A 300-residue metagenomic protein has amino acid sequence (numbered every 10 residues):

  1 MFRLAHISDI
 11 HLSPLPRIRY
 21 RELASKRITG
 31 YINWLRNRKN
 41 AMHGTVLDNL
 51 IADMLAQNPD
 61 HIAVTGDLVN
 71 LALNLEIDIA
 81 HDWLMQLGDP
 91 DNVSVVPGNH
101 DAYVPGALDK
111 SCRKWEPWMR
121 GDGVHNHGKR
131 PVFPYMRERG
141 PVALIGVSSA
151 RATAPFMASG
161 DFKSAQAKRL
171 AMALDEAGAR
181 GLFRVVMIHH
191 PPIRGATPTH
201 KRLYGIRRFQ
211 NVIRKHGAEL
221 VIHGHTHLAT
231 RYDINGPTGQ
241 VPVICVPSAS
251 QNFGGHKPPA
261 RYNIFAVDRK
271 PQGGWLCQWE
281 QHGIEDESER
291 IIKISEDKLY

Functional and structural regions predicted by a protein language model:
M1-A5, Y135-G146, A179-F183, G236-P242 (+1 more regions): Beta-strand-turn-beta hairpins that frame and shape the catalytic cleft of phosphate-ester-processing enzymes
M1-I79: N-terminal active-site segment of His-dependent metallophosphoesterases
H6-S8, H61-G66, V93-N99, S148 (+3 more regions): Active-site neighborhood of phospho(di)ester-bond hydrolases with catalytic His/Asp-centered motifs
H11-P14, N70-L73, N99-A107, A152-F156 (+3 more regions): Active-site environment of divalent metal-dependent phosphoester hydrolases
G66-M85, A102-G123, A196-R202, T230-G239 (+1 more regions): Metal-dependent catalytic neighborhoods of phosphoester/phosphodiester hydrolases
I79-R169, N211-R214: Extended active-site neighborhood of metal-dependent phosphoesterases/phosphodiesterases
M85, P198-P271: Conserved beta-sheet core of the metallophosphoesterase superfamily
V267-Y300: A short C-terminal boundary segment appended to hydrolase-like catalytic domains
